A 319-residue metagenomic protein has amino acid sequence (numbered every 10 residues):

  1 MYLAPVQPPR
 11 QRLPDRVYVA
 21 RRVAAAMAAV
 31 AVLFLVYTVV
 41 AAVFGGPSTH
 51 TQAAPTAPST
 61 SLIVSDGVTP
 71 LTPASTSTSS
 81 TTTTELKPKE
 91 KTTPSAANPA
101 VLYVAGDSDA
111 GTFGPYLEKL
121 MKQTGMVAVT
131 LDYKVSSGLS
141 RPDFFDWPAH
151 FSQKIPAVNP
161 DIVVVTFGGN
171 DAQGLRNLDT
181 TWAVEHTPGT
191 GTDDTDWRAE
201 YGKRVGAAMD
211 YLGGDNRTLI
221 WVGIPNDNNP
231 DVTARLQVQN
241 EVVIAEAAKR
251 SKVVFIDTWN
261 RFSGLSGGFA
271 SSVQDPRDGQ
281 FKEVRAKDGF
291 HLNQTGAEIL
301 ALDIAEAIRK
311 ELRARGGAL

Functional and structural regions predicted by a protein language model:
Y2-G45, V273-L319: Conserved catalytic region of serine esterases and O-acyltransferases that act on ester linkages in lipids
L33, W147-F290, Q294, E298 (+1 more regions): Alpha-helical cap/lid subdomain in secreted, periplasmic, or secretory-pathway luminal O-acyl-processing enzymes
V40, G46-G138, F151-N159: Serine-esterase "nucleophile elbow" of acetyl-processing enzymes
V104-A105, S137-L139, T195-D196, P230-D231: Short, contiguous strand/loop micro-motifs
V135, T181, R315-A318: Residue-level signal for alpha-helical context at structural boundaries
L139-A149: Structural motif
